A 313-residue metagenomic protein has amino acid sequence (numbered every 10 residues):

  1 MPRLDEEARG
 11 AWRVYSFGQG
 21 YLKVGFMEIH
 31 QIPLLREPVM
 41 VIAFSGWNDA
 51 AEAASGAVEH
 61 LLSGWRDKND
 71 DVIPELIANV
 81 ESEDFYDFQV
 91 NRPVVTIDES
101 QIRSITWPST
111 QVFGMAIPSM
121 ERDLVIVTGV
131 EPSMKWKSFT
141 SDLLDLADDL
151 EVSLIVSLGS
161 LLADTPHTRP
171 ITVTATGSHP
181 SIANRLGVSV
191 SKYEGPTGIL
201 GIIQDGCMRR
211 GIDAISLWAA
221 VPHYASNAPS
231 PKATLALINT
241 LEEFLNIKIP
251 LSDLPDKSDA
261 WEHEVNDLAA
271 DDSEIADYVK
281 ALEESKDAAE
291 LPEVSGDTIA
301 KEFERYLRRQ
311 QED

Functional and structural regions predicted by a protein language model:
P2-E7: Extreme N-terminal basic, low-complexity initiation segments that serve as generic localization/processing leaders
Y15-F17, Y21: Aromatic (phenylalanine/tyrosine) cluster motif
L22-G129: N-terminal short beta-loop-beta anion/metal-coordinating cradle
F44-N48, V127-W136, L186-E194, Y224-A228: Flexible, glycine/proline-enriched loop segments at strand-loop-helix junctions that form or flank small-ligand binding
R122, T128-P180, I203: Internal, conserved structured core segments that host functional sites
D164-K248: Catalytic cores of processing enzymes, dominated by hydrolases/peptidases, characterized by acidic/His-rich
A225-D313: A conserved C-terminal secondary-structure "cap"
